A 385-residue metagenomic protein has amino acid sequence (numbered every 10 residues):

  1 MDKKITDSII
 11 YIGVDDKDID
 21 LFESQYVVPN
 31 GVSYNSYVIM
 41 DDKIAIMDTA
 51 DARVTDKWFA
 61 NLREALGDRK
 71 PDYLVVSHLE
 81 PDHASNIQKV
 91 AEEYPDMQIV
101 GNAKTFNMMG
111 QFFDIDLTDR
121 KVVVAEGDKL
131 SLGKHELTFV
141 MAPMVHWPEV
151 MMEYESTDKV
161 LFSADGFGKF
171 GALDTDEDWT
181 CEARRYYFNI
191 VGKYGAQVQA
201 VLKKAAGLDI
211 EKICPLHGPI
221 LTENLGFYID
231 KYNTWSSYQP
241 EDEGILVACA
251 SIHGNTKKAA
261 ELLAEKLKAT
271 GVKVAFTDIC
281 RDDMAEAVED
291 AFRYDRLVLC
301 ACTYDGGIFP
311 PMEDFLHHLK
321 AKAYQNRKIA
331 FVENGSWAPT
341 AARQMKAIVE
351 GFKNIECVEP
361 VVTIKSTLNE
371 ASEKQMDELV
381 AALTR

Functional and structural regions predicted by a protein language model:
D2-R63, M152-E155, K159-S163, T256: Conserved beta-strand hairpin/beta-sheet module of binuclear metal-dependent hydrolase folds, prominently
K4-D7, G101-V150, Y194-A200: Metallo-beta-lactamase
D42, R53-V100: Active-site metal-binding motif and surrounding structural segment of the metallo-beta-lactamase
K43-A45, Y73, H135, K159-F162 (+3 more regions): Structural motif
M47-T49, P71-L79, I99-N102, L161-D165 (+1 more regions): Active-site neighborhood of phospho(di)ester-bond hydrolases with catalytic His/Asp-centered motifs
N86, D283-A287: Short acidic active-site motifs
L173-I213, H217-I220, P240, L262-T277 (+1 more regions): FMN-binding flavodoxin-like domain, especially the glycine-rich phosphate-binding loop
A248-T270: Short, charged N-terminal beta->alpha structural module
